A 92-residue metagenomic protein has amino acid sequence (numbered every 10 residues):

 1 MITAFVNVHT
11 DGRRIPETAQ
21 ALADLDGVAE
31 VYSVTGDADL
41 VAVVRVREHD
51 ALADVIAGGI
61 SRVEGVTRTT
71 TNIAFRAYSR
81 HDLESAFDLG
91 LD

Functional and structural regions predicted by a protein language model:
M1-D92: A compositional/biophysical signature of low hydrophobicity enriched in polar/charged and small residues
